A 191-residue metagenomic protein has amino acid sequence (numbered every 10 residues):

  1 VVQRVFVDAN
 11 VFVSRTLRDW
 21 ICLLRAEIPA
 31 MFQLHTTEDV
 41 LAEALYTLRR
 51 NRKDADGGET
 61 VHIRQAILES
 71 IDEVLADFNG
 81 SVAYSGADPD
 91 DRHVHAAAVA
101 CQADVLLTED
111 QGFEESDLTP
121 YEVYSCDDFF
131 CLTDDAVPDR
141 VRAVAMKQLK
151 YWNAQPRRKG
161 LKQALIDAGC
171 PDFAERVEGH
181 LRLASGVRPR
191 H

Functional and structural regions predicted by a protein language model:
V1-T36: Short, well-structured N-terminal submotif of metal-dependent ribonuclease cores
D8, T37, E109-D110, S125: A secondary-structure boundary/capping signal
V11-F12, L41, G112-F113: Conserved nucleotide-binding/hydrolysis micro-motifs of P-loop NTPases
F12, S81-A87: Short, flexible loop segments at the rims of nucleotide/cofactor-binding pockets, characterized by
D19-C22, R49, T119-V123: Short, glycine/charged-enriched secondary-structure capping and boundary segments
H35-N79, Q148-L165, G169: PIN-domain endoribonuclease scaffold, especially VapC-family toxins
D91-Y124: Acidic, metal-binding active-site segment of PIN/NYN-like and related structure-specific nucleases
Q111-H191: Acidic, PIN/NYN-like endoribonuclease modules and their adjacent C-terminal/linker elements
